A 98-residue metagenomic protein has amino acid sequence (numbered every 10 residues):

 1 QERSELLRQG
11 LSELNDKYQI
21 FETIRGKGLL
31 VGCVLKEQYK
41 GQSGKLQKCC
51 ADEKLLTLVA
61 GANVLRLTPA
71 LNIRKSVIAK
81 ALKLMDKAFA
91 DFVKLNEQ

Functional and structural regions predicted by a protein language model:
Q1-Q98: Conserved N-terminal phosphate-binding loop of PLP-dependent enzymes in the Aspartate aminotransferase
